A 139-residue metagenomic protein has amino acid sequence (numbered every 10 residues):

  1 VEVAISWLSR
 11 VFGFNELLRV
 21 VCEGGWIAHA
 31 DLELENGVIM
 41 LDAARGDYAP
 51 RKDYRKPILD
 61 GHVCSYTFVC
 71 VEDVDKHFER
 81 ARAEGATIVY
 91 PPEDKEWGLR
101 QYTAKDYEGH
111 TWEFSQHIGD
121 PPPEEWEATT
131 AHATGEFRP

Functional and structural regions predicted by a protein language model:
V1: Short polar catalytic/cofactor-binding loops
I5-K105, Q116-P139: Vicinal oxygen chelate
E108: C-terminal catalytic core of tyrosine-transesterase DNA break-rejoin enzymes
